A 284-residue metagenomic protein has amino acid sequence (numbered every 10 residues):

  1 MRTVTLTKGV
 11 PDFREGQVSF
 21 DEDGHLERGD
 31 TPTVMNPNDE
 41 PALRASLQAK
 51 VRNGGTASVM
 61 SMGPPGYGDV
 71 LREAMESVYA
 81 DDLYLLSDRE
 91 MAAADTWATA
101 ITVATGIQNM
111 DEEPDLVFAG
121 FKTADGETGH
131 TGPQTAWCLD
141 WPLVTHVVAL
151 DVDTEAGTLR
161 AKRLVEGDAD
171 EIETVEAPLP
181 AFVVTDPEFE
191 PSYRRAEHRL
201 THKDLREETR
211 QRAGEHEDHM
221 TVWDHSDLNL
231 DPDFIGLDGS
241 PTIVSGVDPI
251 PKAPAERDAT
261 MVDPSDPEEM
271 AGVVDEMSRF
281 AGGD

Functional and structural regions predicted by a protein language model:
M1-M62: N-terminal beta-strand-loop-alpha-helix module at the start of alpha/beta ligand-binding or catalytic domains
T5, V59-S61, L85, A119 (+1 more regions): Structural beta-sheet core signal
F13-E15, D39-L43, Y67-D69, D125-T131: Short glycine/serine/threonine-rich phosphate/pyrophosphate-binding segments that cradle anionic phosphate groups
D69-T102, G106: A glycine-rich helix N-cap at a beta->alpha junction
D81, D115, P180: Conserved acidic residues
I107-D115: Glycine-rich phosphate-binding loop signature in dinucleotide/nucleotide-binding domains
G126-H146: Short Gly/Thr/Asp-enriched flexible loops that form oxyanion-binding sites at enzyme active sites
A149-D284: Electrostatically charged, flexible surface regions
